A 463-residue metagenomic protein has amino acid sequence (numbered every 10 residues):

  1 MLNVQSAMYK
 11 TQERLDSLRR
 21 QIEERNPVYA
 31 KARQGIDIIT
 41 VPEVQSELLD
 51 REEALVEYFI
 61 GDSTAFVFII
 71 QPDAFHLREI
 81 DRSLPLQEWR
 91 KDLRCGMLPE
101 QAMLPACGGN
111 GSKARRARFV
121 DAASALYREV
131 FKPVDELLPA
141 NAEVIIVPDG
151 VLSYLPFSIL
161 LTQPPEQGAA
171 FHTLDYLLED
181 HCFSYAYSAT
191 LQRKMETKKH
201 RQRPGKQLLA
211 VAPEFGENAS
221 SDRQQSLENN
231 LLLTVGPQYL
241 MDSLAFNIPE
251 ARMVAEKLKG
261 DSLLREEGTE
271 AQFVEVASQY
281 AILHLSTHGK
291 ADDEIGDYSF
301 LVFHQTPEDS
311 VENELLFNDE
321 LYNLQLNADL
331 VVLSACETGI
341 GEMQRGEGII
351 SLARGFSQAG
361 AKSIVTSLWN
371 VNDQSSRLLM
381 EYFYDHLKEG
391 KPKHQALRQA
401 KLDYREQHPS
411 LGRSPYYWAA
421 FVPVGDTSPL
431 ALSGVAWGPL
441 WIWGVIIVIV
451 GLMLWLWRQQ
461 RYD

Functional and structural regions predicted by a protein language model:
L2-S6, K10-S17, E24-R33, T64-E143 (+2 more regions): Peri-functional-center coupling elements
D16-Y58: Coiled-coil termination/hinge junctions
I36-E43, R118-L126, Y239-D297, F303-N323 (+1 more regions): Functional beta-strand-loop-alpha-helix junction segments that form "active/interaction loops" within catalytic
A140-E143, K206, K259-G260, S278-I282 (+2 more regions): Loop/turn elements at helix/coil->beta-strand transitions in domains of secreted/extracellular proteins
L155-H181, S226, K290-Y322, Q344: A short, glycine/acidic-enriched catalytic loop
A291, Y298-F300, Q305-A328, D373-D463: Caspase-like cysteine protease fold
F356: Phosphate/adenylate-binding glycine loop and adjacent helical scaffold
K362-Q374: Short acidic/histidine-rich active-site segments
